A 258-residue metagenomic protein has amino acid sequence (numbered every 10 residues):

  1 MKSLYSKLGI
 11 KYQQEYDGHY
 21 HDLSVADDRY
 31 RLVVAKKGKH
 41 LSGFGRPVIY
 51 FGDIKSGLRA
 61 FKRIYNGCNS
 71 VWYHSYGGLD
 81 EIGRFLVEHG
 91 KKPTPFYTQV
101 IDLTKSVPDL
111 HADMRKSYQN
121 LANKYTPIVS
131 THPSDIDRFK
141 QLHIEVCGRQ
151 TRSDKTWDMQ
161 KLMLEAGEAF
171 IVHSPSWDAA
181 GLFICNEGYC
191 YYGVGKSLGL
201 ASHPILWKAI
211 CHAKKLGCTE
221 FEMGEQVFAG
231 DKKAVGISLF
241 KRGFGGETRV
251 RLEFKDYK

Functional and structural regions predicted by a protein language model:
M1-K39, G78-G199, H212: A conserved beta-strand-loop-helix scaffold within acyl/acetyltransferase catalytic domains
G18-Y20, N66-N69, K215-C218: Short, high-confidence coil segments that cap the C-terminus of an alpha-helix and link into the following beta-strand
R31, S42-G43, R59-I64, G167-K258: Aromatic (often tryptophan-rich) hydrophobic motifs at membrane interfaces
G45-R84: A gly/proline- and charged-residue-enriched helix-loop-helix capping module
G52-K55, Y76-I82, D137, G199-L200 (+1 more regions): Acidic-and-aromatic substrate-binding clefts and catalytic sites of carbohydrate-active enzymes
D53-G57, R152-K155, A201, I205: Soluble or luminal CAZymes and related metallo-dependent hydrolases
I54-Y65, G83, A122, W157-K161 (+2 more regions): Short amphipathic alpha-helical segments and helix-helix/interface helices
N69-S75, S130-T131, I171-H173, E220-G224: A structural signal for short, well-ordered beta-strand segments and their strand-loop junctions that often border
